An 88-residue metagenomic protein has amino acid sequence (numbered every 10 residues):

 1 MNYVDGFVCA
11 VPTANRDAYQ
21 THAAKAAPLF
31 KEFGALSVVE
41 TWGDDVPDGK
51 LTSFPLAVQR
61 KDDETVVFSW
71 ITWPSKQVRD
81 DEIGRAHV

Functional and structural regions predicted by a protein language model:
V4-A10, F68-W70: Active-site-flanking beta-strand signature of metal-NTP-handling nucleotidyl enzymes and homologous cyclase-like
P12-N15, W73-V78: Helix N-cap motif at beta-to-alpha junctions
A14-A18, D45-D48: Acidic-and-aromatic substrate-binding clefts and catalytic sites of carbohydrate-active enzymes
T21-A26: Short Gly/aromatic-enriched secondary-structure transition segments
A27-V67: Short, glycine- and small/hydrophobic-rich beta-strand elements in well-ordered beta-sheets
A86-V88: Conserved small/polar residues in nucleotide/adenosyl-binding loops
